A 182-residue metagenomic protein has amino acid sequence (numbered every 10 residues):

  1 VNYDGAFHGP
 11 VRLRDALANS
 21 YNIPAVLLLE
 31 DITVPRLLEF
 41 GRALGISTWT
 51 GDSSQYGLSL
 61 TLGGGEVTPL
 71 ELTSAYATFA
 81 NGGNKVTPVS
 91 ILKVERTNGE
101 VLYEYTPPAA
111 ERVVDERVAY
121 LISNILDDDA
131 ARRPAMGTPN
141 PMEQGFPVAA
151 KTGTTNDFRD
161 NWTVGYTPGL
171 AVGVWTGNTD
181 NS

Functional and structural regions predicted by a protein language model:
V1-G9, G57-L60, Y103-E111, N181-S182: Short beta-alpha connecting loops at secondary-structure transitions that line or flank enzyme active sites
Y3-I46, S54-N81, L121, I125-D128: Active-site-adjacent helix/loop patches that line small-molecule binding or acyl-intermediate pockets
D15-N19, E66-S182: A penicillin-recognizing enzyme superfamily signal
D31-I32, D52, S90, G137: Residue-level detector of alpha-helical recognition elements and their boundaries
W49-G51, V113: Short helix-capping and inter-helix turn/linker motifs at the boundaries of alpha-helical repeat units
G51-L58, V101, G145: Short, conserved helix/loop micro-motifs enriched in His/Cys and acidic residues
